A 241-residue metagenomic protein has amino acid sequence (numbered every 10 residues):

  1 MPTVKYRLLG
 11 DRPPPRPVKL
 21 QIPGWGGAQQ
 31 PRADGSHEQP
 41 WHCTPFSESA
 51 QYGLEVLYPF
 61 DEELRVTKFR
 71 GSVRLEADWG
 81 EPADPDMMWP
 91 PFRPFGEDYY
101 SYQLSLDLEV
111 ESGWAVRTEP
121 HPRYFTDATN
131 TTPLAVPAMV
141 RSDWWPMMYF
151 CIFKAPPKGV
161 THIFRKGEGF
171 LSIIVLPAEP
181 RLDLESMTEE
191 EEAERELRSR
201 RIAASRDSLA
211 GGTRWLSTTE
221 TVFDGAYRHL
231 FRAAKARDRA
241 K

Functional and structural regions predicted by a protein language model:
M1-W145, K158-K241: Non-catalytic terminal segments and appended small domains
W144-I152: Aromatic sugar-binding surface patches on proteins that engage polysaccharides or sugar-phosphate polymers
